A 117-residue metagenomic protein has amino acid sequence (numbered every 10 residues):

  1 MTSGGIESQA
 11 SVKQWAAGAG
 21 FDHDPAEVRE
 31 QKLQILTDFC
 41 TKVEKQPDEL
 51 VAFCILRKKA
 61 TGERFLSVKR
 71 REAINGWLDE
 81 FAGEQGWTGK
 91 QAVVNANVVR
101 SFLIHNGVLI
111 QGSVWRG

Functional and structural regions predicted by a protein language model:
M1-S8: Acidic, low-complexity proline/glycine-rich segments
Q14-E27, L33-G117: N-terminal core-binding DNA-recognition domain of tyrosine recombinases/integrases
